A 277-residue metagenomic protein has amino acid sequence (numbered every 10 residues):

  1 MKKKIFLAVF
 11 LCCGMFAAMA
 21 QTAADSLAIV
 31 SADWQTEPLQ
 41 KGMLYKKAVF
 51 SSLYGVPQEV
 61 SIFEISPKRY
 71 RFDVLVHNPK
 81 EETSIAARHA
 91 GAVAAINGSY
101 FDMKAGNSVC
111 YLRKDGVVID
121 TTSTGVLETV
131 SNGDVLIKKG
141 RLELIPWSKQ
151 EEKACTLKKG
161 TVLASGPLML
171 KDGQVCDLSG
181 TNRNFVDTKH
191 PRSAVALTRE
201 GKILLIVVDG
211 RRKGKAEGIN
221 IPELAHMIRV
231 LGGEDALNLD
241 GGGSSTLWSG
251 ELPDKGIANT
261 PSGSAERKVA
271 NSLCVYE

Functional and structural regions predicted by a protein language model:
M1-S26: Bacterial Sec-dependent N-terminal signal peptides
Q21-D134, E143: Zymogen propeptides
V60-E64, D134, L168, A194 (+1 more regions): Conserved hydrophobic/aromatic beta-strand scaffold that supports enzyme active sites
I65-K68, L136-E143, D172, L197-G201 (+2 more regions): Short acidic-glycine loop/turn motifs at beta-strand connectors
V76-E81, K149-K153, V208-K213: Short, solvent-exposed aromatic-acidic interface loops
V93-N97, V135-L136, E143, A196 (+2 more regions): Structural recognition of the beta-strand scaffold that forms the well-ordered cores of secreted hydrolase catalytic
F101-V186: Active-site-adjacent helix-turn-beta-strand microarchitecture at beta-sheet edges that either contains or buttresses
G106-T129, G180-E234, S244-E277: Conserved, well-ordered active-site substructure
